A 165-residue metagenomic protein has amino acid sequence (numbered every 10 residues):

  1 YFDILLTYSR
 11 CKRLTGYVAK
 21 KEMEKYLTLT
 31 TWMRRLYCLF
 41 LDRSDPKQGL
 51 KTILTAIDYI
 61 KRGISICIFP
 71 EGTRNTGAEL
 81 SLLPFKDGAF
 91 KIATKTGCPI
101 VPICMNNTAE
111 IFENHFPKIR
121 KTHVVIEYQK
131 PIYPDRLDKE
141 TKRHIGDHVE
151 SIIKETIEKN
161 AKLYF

Functional and structural regions predicted by a protein language model:
Y1-P46: Catalytic core of membrane glycerolipid acyltransferases/transacylases, capturing the structured, soluble-facing
L50-F165: Non-catalytic C-terminal accessory region of glycerolipid acyltransferases and related lyso-lipid remodeling enzymes
